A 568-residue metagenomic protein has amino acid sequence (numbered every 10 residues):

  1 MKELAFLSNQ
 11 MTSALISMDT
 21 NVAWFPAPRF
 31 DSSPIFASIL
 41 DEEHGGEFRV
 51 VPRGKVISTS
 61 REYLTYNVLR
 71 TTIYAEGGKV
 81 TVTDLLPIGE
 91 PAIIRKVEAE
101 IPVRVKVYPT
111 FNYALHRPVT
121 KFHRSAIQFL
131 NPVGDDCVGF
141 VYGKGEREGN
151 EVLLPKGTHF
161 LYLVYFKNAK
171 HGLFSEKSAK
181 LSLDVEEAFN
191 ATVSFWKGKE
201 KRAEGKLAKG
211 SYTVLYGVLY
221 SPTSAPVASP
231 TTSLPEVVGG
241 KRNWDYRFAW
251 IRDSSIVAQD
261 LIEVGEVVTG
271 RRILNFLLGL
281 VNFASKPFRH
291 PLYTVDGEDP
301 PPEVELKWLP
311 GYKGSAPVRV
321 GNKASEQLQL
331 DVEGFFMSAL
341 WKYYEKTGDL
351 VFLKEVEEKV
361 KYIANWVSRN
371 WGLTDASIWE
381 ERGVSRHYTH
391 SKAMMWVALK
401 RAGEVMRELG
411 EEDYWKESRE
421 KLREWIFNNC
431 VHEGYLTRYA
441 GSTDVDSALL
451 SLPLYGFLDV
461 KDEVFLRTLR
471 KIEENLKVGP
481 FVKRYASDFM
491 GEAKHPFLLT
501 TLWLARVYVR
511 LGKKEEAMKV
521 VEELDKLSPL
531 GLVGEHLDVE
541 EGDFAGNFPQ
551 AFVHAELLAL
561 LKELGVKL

Functional and structural regions predicted by a protein language model:
M1-L568: Acidic, mature catalytic/reactive cores of soluble proteins
